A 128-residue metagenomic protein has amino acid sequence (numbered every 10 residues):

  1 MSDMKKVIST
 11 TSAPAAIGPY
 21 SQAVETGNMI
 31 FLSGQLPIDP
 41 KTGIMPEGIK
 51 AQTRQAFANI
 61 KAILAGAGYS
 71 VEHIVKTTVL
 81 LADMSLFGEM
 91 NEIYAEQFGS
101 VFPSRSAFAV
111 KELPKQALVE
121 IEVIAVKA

Functional and structural regions predicted by a protein language model:
S2-A128: Short, polar/acidic, helix-capping and beta-turn segments at strand->helix junctions that line the mouths
